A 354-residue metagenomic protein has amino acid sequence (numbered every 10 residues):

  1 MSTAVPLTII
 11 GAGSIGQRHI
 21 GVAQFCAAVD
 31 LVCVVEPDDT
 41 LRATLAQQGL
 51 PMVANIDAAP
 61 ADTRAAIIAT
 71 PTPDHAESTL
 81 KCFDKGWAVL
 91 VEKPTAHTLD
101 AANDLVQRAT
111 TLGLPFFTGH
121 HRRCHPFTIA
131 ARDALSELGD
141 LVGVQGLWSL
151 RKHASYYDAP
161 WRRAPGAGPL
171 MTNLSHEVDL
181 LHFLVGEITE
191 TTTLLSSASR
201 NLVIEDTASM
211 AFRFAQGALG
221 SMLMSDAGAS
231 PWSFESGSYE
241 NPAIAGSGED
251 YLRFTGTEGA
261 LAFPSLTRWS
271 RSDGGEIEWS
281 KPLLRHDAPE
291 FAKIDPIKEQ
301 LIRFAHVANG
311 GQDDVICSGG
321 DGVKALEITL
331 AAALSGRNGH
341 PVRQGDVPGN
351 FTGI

Functional and structural regions predicted by a protein language model:
M1, Q24, A65-I68, L114 (+2 more regions): C-terminal helix-rich "cap/oligomerization" subdomain common to oxidoreductases
M1-Q48: N-terminal Rossmann-like dinucleotide-binding module
H19, M52-Q107: Beta-loop-alpha module in the N-terminal Rossmann-like domain of NAD(P)-dependent dehydrogenases, especially those
L50, K85-W87, L112-L114, A218-L219: A short helix->loop->beta-strand "cap" motif at the edges of active sites that frequently abuts
A54, V91, F116-T118, Q145 (+2 more regions): Hydrophobic residues in well-ordered beta-strands that form the structural core
D104-R122, D140-G146: Rossmann-fold dehydrogenase core element
R122-F212, G339: Predominantly a Rossmann-like dinucleotide-binding segment in NAD(P)-dependent oxidoreductases
V178-R268, K298-Q312, V347-I354: Contiguous beta-strand/loop segments that form the cofactor/metal-binding neighborhood of enzyme cores
